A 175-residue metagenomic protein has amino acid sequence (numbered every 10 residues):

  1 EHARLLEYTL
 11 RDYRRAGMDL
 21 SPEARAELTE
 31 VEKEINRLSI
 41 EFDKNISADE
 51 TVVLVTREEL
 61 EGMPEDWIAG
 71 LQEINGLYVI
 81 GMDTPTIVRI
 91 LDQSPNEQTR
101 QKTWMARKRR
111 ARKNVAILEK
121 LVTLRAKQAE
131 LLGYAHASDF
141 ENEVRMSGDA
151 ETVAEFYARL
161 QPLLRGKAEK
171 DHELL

Functional and structural regions predicted by a protein language model:
E1-L175: A well-structured
